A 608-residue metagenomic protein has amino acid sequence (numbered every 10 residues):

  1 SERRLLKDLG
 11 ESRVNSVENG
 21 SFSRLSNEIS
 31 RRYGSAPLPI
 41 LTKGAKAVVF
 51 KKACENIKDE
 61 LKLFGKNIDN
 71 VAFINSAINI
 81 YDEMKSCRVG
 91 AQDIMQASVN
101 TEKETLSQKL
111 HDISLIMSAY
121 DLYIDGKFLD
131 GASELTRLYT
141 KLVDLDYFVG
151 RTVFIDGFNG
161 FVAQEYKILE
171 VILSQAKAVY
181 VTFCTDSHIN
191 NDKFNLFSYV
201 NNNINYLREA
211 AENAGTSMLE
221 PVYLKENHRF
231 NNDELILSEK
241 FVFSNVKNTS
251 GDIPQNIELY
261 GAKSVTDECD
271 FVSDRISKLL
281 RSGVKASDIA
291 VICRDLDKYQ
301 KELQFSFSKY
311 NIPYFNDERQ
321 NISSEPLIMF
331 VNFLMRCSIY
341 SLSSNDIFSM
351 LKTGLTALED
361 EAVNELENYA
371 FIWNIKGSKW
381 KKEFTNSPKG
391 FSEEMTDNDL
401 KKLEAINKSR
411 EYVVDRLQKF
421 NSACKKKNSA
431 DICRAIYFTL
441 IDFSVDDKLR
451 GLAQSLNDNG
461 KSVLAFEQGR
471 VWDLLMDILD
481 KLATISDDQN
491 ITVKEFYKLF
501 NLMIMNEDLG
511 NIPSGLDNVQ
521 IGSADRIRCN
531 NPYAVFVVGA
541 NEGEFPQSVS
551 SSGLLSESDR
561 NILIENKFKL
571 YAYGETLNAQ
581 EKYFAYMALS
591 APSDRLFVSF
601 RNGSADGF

Functional and structural regions predicted by a protein language model:
S1-D93, E104: Conserved P-loop NTPase-based nucleic-acid remodeling module centered on helicase motor cores
S1-S21, L38, L169, N227-F608: Anion-coordinating catalytic cores for phosphoryl-, nucleotidyl-, and glycosidic chemistry
L9, Y33, L142, I172 (+2 more regions): Active-site catalytic pocket residues across diverse enzymes, especially alpha/beta-hydrolases
N19-G20, F154, A178-F183, C529: Structural recognition of the conserved hydrophobic beta-strand(s) that form the central parallel beta-sheet of P-loop
T42-K46, K127-L135, G157, F161 (+6 more regions): Phosphate/oxyanion-binding active-site loops and adjacent basic polyanion-contact surfaces
A45-L63, A211-L224, S341-E367: Extended, charge-rich low-complexity interaction segments
N56-G157, Q164, I168, I189-N195 (+2 more regions): Accessory N-terminal region flanking or inserted into the helicase ATPase core in nucleic-acid motor proteins
G157-R229: Extended, H/D-rich, highly charged conserved domains that either
